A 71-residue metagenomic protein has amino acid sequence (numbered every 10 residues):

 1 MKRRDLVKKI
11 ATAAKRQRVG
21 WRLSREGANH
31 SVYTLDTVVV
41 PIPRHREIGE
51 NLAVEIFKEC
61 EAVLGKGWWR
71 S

Functional and structural regions predicted by a protein language model:
M1-E26, V32-S71: Basic nucleic-acid-binding interfaces
